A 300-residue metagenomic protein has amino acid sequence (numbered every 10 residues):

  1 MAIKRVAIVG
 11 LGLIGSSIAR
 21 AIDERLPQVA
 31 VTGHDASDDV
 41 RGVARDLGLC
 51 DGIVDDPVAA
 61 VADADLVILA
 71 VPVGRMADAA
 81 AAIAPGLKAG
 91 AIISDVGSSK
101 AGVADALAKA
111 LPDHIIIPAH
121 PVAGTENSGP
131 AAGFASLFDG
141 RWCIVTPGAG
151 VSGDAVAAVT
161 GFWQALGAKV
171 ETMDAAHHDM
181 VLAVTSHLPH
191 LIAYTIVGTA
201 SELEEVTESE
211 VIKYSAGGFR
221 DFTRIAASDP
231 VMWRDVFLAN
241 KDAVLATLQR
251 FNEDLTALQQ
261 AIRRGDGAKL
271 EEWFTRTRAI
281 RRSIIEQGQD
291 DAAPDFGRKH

Functional and structural regions predicted by a protein language model:
M1-D56, V61-A62: NAD(P)+-binding Rossmann beta1-loop-alpha1 motif at the extreme N-terminus of oxidoreductases
I3-R5, G90, G140: Phosphate-coordination loops involved in phosphoryl transfer and adenosine-cofactor binding
P57-L87, A91-I92: Rossmann-like NAD(P)-binding element
A70-P72, G97, P147: Glycine-rich, N-terminal phosphate-binding loop of Rossmann-like dinucleotide-binding domains
A79-A131: Rossmann-like NAD(P)(H) cofactor-binding subdomain of soluble oxidoreductases
L137-R224: Internal alpha-helical scaffold of NAD(P)-dependent oxidoreductase catalytic cores
E208-R276: Interdomain hinge/lid region at the active-site interface of Rossmann-like NAD(P)-dependent oxidoreductases
